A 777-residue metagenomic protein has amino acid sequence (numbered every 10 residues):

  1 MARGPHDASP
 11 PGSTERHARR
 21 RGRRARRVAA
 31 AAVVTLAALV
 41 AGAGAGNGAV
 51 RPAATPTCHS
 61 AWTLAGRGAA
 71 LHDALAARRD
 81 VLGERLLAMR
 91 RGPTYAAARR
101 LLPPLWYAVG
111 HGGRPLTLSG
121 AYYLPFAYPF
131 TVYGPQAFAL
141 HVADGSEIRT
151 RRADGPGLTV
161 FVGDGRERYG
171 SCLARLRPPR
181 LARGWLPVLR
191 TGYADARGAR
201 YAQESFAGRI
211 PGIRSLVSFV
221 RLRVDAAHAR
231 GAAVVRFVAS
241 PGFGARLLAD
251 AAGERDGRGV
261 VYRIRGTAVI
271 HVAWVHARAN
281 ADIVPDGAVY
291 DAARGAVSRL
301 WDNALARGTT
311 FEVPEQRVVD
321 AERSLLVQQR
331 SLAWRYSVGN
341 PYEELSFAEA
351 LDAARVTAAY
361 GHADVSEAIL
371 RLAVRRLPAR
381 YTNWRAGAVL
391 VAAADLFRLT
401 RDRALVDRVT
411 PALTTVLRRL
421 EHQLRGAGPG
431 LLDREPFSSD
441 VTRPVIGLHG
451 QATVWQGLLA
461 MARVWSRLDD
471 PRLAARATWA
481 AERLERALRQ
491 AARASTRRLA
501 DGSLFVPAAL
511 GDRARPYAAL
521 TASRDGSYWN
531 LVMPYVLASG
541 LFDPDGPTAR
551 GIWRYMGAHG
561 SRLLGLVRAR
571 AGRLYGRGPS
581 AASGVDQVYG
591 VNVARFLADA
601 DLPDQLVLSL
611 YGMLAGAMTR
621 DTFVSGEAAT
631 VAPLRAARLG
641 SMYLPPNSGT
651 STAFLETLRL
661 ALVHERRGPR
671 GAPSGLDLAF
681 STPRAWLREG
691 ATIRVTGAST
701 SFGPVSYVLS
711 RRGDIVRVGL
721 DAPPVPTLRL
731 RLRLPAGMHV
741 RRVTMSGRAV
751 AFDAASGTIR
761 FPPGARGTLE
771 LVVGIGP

Functional and structural regions predicted by a protein language model:
M1-R24: Terminal targeting segments of Actinobacterial cell-envelope proteins
G22-A49: Secretory targeting and sorting signals
V50-V313, R317-D320, H362, R670-P777: Terminal accessory carbohydrate-recognition/targeting modules of carbohydrate-active enzymes
R166-E167, A462-L468, R476-S561, A636-E770 (+1 more regions): Carbohydrate-active enzyme catalytic cores, enriched for enzymes that act on polyanionic acidic polysaccharides
R258-Y290, R380-W384, R418-R486, R513-D525: The feature captures the catalytic groove of carbohydrate-active enzymes
N303-L326, F347-A348, W384, A388-V391 (+2 more regions): Active-site acid/base region of carbohydrate-active enzymes
S346-E367, R371-A379, A386, D407 (+5 more regions): Active-site core of glycosidic bond-cleaving carbohydrate-active enzymes
L377-R380, T400, L424, W465 (+4 more regions): Alpha-helical junction/boundary sensor with strong preference for TPR arrays
